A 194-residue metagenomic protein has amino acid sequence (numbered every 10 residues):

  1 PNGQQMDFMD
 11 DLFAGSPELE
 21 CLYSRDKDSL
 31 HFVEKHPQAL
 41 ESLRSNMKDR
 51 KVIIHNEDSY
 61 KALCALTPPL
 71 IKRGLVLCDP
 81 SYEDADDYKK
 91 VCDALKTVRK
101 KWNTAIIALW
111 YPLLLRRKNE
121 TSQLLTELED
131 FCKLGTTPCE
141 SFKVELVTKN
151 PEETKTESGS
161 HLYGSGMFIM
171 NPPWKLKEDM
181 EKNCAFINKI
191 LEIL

Functional and structural regions predicted by a protein language model:
P1-L194: Class I S-adenosyl-L-methionine-dependent methyltransferase catalytic core
